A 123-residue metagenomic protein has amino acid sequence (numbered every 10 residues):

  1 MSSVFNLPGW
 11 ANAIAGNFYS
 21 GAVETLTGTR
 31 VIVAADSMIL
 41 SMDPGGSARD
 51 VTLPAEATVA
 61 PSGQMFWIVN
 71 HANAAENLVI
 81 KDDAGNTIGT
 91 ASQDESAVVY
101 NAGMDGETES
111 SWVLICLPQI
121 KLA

Functional and structural regions predicted by a protein language model:
M1-I80, E107-S111, I115-P118: Exposed extracellular interaction/assembly regions and N-terminal maturation sites
E56-V59, G89-S92, Y100: Short, charge-rich binding segments
D82-I88: Short edge-strand/loop segments of extracellular domains
Q93-E107: Extracellular disulfide-bonded cysteine-rich modules/repeats
K121-A123: Short, cationic low-complexity segments
